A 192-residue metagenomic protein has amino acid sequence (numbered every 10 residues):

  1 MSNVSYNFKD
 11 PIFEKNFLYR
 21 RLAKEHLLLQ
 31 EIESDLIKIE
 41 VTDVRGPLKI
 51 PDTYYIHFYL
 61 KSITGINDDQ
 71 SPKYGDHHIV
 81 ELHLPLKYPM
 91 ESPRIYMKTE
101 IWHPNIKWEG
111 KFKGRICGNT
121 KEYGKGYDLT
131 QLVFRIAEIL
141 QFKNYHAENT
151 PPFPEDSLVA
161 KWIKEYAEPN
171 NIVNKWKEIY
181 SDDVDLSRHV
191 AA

Functional and structural regions predicted by a protein language model:
M1-H77, K87-A192: UBC/E2-like fold recognition across ubiquitin and ubiquitin-like conjugation systems, capturing catalytically active
